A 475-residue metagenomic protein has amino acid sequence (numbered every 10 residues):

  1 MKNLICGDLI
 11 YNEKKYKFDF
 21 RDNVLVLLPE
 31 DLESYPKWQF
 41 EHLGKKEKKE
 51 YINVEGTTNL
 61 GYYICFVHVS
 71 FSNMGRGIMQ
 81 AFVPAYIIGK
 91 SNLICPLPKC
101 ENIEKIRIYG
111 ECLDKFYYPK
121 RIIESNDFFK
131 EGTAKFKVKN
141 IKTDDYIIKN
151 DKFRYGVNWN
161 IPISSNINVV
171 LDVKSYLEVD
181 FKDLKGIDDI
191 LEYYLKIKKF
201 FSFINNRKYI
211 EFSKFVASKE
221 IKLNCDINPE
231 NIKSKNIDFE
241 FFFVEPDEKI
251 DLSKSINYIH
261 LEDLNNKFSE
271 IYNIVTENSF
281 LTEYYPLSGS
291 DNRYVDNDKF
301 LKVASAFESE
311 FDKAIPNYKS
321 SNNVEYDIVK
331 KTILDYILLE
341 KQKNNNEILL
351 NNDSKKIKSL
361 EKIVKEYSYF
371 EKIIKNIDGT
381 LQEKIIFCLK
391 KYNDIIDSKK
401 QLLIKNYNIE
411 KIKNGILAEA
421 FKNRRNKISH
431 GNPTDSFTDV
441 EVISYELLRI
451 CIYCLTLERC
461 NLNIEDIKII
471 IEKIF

Functional and structural regions predicted by a protein language model:
M1-E211: Long, contiguous, compositionally biased segments that the model treats as domain-scale units
N3-L4, D8-Y16, R21-V26, E30-Y35 (+3 more regions): Short, charged N-terminal helix-start/capping segments
I148-S164, D226-S234, F242-K249, L261-Y272 (+1 more regions): Phosphate-binding glycine-rich loops and adjacent basic patches that engage nucleotide phosphates, nucleic-acid
L177-V179, C225, A304: A broad, low-specificity signal marking well-ordered, structured residues that form hydrophobic/aromatic
D188-K267: Internal, Lys/Arg-enriched amphipathic helical interaction segments that engage polyanionic partners
D247-F475: Amphipathic, oligomerization/interface secondary-structure segments
